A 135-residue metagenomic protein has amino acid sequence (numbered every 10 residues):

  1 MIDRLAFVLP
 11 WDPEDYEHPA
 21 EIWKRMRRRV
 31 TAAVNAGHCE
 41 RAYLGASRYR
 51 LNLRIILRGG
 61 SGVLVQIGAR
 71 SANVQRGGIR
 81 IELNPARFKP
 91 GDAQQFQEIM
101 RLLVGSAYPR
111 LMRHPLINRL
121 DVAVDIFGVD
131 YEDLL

Functional and structural regions predicted by a protein language model:
M1-L135: Structured, helix-rich domain cores that form ligand/interaction pockets
